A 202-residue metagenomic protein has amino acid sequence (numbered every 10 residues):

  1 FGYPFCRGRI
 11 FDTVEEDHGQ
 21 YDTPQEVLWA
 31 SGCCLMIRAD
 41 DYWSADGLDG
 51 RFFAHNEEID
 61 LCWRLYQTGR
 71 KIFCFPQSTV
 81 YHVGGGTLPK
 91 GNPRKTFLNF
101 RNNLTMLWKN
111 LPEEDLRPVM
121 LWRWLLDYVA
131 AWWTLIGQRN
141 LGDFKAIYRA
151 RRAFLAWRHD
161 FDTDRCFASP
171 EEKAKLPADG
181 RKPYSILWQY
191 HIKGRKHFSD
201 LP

Functional and structural regions predicted by a protein language model:
F1-F53, I59, T68: Acidic/His-rich active-site region of diverse nucleotide-sugar glycosyltransferases
T13-V27, D162-P202: Glycine-rich phosphate/pyrophosphate-binding loop and adjacent beta-alpha nucleotide/cofactor-binding cores
S31, W63, P76: A cytosolic small-molecule/anion-sensing beta-strand core signal
F53, W63, T105: Active-site phosphate/pyrophosphate- and oxyanion-stabilizing loops and adjacent acidic/basic residues in soluble
D60-R64, V80: Short active-site alpha-helical segment characteristic of glycosyltransferases and processive polysaccharide synthases
T68-P177, W188: Active-site-adjacent helix/loop segment of glycosyltransferases that harbors family-specific signature motifs
